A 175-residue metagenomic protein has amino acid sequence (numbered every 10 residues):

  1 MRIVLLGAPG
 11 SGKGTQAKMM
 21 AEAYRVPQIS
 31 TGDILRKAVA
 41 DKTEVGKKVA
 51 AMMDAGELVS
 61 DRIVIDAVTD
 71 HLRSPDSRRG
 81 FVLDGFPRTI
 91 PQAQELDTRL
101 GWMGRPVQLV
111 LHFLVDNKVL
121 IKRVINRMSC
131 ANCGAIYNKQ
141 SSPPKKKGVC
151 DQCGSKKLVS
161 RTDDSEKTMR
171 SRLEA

Functional and structural regions predicted by a protein language model:
M1-A175: Glycine-rich phosphate-binding loop of ATP-dependent small-molecule kinases
